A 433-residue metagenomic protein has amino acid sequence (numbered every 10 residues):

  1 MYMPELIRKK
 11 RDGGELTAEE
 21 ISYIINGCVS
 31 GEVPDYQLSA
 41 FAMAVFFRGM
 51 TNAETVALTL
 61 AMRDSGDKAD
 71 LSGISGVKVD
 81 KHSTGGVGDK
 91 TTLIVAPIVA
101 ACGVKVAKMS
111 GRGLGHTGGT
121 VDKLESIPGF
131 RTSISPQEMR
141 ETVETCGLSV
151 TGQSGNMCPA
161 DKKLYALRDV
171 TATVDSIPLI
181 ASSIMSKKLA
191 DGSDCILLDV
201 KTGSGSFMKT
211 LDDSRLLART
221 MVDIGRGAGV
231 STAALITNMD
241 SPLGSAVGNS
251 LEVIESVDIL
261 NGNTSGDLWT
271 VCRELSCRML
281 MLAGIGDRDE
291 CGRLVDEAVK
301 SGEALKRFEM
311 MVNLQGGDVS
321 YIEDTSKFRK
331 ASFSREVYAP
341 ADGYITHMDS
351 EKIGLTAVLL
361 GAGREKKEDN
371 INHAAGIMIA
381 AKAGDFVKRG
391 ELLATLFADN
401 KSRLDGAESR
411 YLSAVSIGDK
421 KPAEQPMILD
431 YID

Functional and structural regions predicted by a protein language model:
M1, K10-G73: N-terminal glycine-rich anion-binding loops that anchor highly charged ligand groups
E5, K10, E15-T17, C28 (+6 more regions): Well-ordered secondary-structure scaffolds
G49-S110, L114: Active-site cofactor/substrate anionic-group-binding motifs, chiefly glycine- and Lys/Arg-rich phosphate-binding loops
L60-S83, P136-A166: Self-splicing inteins and homing endonuclease
V87-A96, A100-A101, K108-M109, G115-G118 (+4 more regions): Short glycine/serine/threonine-rich phosphate/pyrophosphate-binding segments that cradle anionic phosphate groups
M109, V143, T151-Q153, I184 (+2 more regions): Short beta-strand segments
K123-S149, R219-G225, G229: A glycine-rich helix N-cap at a beta->alpha junction
E144-C195: Phosphate/diphosphate-binding glycine-rich loops and adjacent basic-rich segments that engage nucleotide
